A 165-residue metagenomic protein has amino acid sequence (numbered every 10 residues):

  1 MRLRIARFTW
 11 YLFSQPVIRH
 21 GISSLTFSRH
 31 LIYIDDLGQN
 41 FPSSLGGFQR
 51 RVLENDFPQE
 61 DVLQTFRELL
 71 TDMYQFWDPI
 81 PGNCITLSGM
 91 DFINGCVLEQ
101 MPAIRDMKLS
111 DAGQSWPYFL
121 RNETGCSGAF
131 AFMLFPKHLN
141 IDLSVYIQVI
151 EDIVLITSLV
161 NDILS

Functional and structural regions predicted by a protein language model:
M1-S165: Alpha-helical, largely C-terminal catalytic domains that coordinate divalent metal ions via clustered Asp/Glu/His
